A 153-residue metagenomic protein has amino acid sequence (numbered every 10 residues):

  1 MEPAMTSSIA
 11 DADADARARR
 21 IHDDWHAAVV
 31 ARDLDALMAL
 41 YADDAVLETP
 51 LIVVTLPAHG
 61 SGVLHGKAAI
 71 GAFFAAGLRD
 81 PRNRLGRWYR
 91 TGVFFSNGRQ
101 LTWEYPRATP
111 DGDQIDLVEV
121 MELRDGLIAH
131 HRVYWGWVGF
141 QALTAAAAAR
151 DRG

Functional and structural regions predicted by a protein language model:
E2-D13, R17, A72-G153: A beta-strand edge to alpha-helix "cap/lid" segment located at domain peripheries
S7, H26, H59: Generic anion/oxyanion-binding catalytic loop in active/binding sites
A14-D33, L40: Short, aromatic-enriched amphipathic alpha-helices that serve as compact interaction elements
D15, L34-F95, R99: A solvent-exposed, acidic/Ser-Thr-rich amphipathic alpha-helical stretch
A28, L34, A45, T49-P50 (+3 more regions): Small-side-chain structural scaffolding
